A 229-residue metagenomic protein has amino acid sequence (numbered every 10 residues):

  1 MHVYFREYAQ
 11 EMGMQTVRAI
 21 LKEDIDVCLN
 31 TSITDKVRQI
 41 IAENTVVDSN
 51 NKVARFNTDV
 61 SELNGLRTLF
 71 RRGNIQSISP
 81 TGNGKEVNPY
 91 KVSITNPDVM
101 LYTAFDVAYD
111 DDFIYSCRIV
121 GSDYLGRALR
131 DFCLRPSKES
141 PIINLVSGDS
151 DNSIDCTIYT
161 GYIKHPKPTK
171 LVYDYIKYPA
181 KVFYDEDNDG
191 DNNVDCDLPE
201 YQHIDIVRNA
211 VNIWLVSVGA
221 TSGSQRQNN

Functional and structural regions predicted by a protein language model:
M1-N229: Glycine-enriched, solvent-exposed interface loops adjoining structured elements
